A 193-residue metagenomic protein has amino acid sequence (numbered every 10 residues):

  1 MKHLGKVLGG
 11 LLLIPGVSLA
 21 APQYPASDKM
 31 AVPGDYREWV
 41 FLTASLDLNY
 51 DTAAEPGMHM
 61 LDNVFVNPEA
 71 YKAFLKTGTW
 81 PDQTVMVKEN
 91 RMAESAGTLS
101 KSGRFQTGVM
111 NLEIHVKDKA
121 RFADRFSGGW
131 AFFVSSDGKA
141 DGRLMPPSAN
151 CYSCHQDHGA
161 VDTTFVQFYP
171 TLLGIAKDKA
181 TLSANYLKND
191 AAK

Functional and structural regions predicted by a protein language model:
M1-G9: Bacterial N-terminal signal peptides that target proteins for export
V7-L8, V17-L19: Cleavable N-terminal signal peptides
L13: Oxyanion/phosphate-interacting regions
P22-A26, M30-V40, A44-N49, M58 (+2 more regions): Sequence context surrounding c-type heme c attachment/ligation sites in exported
D51-A53: Acidic, aliphatic-rich amphipathic alpha-helical segments
H59-Y71: Short, structured beta-strand/loop micro-motifs enriched in basic residues and often containing a Trp
